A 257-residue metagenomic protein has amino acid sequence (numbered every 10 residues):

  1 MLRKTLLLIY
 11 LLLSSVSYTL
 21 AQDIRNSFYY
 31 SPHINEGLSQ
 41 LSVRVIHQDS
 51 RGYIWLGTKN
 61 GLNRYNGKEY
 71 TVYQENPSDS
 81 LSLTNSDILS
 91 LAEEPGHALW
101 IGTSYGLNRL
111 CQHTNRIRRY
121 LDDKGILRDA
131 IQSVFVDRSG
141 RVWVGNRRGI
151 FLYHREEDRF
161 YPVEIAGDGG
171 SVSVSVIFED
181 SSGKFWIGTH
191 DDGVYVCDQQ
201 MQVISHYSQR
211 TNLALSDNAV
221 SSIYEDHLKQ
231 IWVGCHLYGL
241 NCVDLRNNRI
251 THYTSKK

Functional and structural regions predicted by a protein language model:
M1-K257: Carboxylate-rich, polar loop motifs that coordinate divalent cations or form catalytic acidic clusters
